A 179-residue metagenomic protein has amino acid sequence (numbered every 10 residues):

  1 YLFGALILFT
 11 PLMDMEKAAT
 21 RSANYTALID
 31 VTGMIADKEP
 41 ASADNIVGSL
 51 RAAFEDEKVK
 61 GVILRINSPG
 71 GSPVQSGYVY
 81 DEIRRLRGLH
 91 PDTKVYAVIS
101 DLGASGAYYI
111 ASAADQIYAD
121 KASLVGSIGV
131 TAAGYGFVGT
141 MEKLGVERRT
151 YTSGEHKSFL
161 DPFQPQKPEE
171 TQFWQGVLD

Functional and structural regions predicted by a protein language model:
Y1-T93, S100-D179: Small-residue-centered hinge/linker elements
